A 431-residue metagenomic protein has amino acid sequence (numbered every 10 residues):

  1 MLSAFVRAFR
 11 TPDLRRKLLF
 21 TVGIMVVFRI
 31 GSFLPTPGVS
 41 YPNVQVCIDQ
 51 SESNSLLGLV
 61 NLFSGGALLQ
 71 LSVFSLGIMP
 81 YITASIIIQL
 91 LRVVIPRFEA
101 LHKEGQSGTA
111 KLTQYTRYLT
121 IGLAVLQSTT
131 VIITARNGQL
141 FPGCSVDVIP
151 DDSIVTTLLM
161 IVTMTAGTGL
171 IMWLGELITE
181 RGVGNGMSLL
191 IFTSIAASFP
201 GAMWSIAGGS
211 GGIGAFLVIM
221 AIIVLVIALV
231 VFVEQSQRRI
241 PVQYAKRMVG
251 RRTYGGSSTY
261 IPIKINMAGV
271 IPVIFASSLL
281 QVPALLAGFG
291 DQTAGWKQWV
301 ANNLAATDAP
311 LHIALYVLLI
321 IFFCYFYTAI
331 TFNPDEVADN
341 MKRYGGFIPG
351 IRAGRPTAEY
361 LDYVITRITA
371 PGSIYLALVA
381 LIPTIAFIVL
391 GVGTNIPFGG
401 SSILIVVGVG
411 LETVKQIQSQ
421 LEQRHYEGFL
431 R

Functional and structural regions predicted by a protein language model:
M1-H102, Q106-R431: N-terminal cationic and glycine-rich segments that engage phosphates or anionic surfaces
